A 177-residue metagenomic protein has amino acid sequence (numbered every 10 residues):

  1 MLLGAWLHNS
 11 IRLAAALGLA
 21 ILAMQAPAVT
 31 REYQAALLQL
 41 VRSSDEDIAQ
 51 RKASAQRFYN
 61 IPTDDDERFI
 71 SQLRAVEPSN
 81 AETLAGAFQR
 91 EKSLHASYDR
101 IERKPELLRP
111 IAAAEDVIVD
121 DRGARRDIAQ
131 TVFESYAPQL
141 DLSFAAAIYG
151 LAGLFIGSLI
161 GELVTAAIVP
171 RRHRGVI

Functional and structural regions predicted by a protein language model:
M1-L13, G18, D141-I177: Juxtamembrane interface at the cytosolic side of transmembrane helices
M1-W6, A20, Q39-S43, R74-S79: Short charge-dense sequence patches
A14-T30: Short, charge-rich amphipathic alpha-helices with coiled-coil/heptad character
Q25-E46, S135-D141: Alpha-helical transmembrane signal-anchor/signal-peptide segments
R42-I118: Long, solvent-exposed extracytoplasmic domains/loops
V117-I148: Short, aromatic-rich amphipathic segments at membrane interfaces that lie adjacent to a transmembrane helix or signal
